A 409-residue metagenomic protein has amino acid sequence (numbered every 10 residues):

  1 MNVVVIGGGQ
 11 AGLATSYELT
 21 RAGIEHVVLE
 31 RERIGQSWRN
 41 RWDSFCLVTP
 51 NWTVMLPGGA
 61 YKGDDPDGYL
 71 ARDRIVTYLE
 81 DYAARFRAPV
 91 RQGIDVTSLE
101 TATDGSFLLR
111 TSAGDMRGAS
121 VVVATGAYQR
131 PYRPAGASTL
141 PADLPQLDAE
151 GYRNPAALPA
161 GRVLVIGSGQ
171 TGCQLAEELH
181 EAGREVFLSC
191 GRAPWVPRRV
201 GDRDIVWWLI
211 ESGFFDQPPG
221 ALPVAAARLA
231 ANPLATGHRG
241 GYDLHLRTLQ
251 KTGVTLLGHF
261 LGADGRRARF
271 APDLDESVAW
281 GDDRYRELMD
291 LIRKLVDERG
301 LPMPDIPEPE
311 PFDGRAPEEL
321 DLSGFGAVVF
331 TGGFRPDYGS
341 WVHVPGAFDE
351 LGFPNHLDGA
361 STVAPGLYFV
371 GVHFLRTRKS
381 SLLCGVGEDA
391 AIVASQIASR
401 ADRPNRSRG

Functional and structural regions predicted by a protein language model:
M1-G8, A14-Q36, L70-G409: Flavin (primarily FAD) cofactor-binding/catalytic cores of flavoenzymes
R41-D67, I205-L222: N-terminal glycine-rich dinucleotide-binding loop that anchors FAD/FMN and/or NAD(P) in oxidoreductases
